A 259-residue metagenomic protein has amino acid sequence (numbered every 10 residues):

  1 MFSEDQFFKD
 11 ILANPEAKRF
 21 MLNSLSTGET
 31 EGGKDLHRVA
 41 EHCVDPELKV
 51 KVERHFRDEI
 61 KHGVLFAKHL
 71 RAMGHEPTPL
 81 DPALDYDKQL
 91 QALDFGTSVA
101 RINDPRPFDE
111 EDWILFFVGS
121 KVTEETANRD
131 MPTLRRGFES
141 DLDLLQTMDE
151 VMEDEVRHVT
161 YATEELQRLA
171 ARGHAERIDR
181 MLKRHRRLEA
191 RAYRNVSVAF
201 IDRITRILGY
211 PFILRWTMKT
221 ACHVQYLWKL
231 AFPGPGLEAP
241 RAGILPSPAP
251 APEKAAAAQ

Functional and structural regions predicted by a protein language model:
M1-Q259: Non-heme di-metal
